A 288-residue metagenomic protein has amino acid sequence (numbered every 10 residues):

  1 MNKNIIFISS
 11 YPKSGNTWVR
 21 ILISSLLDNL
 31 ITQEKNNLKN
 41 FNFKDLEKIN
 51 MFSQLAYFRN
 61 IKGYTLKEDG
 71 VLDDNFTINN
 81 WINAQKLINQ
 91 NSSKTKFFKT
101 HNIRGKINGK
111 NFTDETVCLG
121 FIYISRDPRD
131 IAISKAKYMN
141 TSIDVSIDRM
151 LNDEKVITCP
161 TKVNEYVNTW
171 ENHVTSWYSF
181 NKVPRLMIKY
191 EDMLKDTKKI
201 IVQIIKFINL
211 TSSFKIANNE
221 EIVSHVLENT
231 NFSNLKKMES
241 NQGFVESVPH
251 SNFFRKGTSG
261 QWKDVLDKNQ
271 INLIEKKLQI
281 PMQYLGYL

Functional and structural regions predicted by a protein language model:
M1-M187, S247, R255-L288: PAPS-dependent sulfotransferase catalytic domain
G15-N29, M187-F214, V226: PAPS/PAP-binding and catalytic site of the sulfotransferase fold
Q33, N209-E228, L235-K236: Short, surface-exposed acidic
A84, S146-I147, I204, V223-V226 (+1 more regions): Generic structural signal of hydrophobic/aromatic residues within well-ordered alpha-helices of folded domains
I103, D127, E191, N229-F232: Short, solvent-exposed coil/turn elements at secondary-structure transition points
R104-I107, K195, I200, S233 (+1 more regions): A broad, structure-centric signal for solvent-exposed, well-ordered loop/edge residues that line or flank functional
K199-V202, K206, E221-S224, E228 (+2 more regions): Replace "anionic and nucleotidyl ligands
H225-H250: Short acidic/His-enriched helical or mixed secondary-structure segments at domain edges of catalytic enzymes and some
